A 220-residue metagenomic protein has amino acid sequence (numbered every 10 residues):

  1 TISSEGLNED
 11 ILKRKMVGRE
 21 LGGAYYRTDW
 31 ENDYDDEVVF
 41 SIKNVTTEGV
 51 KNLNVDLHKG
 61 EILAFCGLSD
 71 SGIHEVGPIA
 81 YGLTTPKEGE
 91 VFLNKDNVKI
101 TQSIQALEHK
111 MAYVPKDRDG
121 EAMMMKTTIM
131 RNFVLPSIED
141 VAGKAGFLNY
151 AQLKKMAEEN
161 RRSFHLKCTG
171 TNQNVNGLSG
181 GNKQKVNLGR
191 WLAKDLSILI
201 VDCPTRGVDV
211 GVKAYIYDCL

Functional and structural regions predicted by a protein language model:
T1-L220: Glycine-rich phosphate-binding loops of nucleotide-dependent enzymes
